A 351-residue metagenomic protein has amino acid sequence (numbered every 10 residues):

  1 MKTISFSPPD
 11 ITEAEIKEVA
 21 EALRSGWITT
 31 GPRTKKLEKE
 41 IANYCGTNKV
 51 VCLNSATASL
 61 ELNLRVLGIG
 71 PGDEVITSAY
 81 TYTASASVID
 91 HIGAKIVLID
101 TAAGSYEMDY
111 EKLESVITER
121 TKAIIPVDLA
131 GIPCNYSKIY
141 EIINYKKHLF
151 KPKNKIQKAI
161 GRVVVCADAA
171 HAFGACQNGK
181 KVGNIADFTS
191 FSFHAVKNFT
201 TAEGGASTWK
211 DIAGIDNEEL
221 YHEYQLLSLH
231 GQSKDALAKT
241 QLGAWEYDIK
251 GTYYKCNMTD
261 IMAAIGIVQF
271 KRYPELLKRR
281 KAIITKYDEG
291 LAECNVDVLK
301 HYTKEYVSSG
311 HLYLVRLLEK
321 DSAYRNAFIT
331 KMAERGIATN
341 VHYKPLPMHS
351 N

Functional and structural regions predicted by a protein language model:
M1-I28, P32, D248-K250: N-terminal "arm"/small-domain region of PLP-dependent enzymes with the aminotransferase-like
W27-E74, V88-D90, L98-I99, K147-K153 (+1 more regions): Phosphate-binding glycine-rich loop
K35-K39, T47-N48, A123-V127, I132-Y140 (+2 more regions): PLP-dependent aminotransferase class I/II
N63-E119, A123-I125, M332: Conserved PLP-anchoring active-site segment centered on the Schiff-base-forming lysine
S87-I89, K181, I261: Hydrophobic/aromatic ligand-binding patch that stacks against planar heteroaromatic rings of cofactors or nucleotides
G104-T201, D211-A213: Active-site phosphate-binding strand-loop segment of PLP-dependent enzymes
S190-F191, F199-T200, G205-T208, C256 (+1 more regions): Short glycine- and hydrophobic/aromatic-rich loop-to-beta-strand nucleating segment in the catalytic cores
